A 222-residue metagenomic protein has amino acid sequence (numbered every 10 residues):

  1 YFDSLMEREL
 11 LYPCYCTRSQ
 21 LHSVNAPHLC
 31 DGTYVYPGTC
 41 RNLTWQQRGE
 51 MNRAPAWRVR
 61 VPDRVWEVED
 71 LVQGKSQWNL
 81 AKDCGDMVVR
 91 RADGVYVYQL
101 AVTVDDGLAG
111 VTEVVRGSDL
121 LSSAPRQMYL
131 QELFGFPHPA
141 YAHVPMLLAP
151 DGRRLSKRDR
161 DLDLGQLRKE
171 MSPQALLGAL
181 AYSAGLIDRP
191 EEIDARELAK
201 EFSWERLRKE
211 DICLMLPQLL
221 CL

Functional and structural regions predicted by a protein language model:
Y1, P125-R126, A175-L176: Short Gly/charged-rich anion-binding patches and loops
Y1-Q20, R58, Y141, L180-L198: Conserved alpha/beta enzyme-core scaffolds, especially Rossmann-like or related mixed alpha/beta domains that build
L11-Y12, H28-C30, P173, L186: A general structural signal for well-ordered secondary-structure junctions
P13, S19-S156, D163-L167, L216-L222: Active-site cores that bind ATP or allylic diphosphates and position pyrophosphate for catalysis
E50, R64, R153-L222: Non-catalytic terminal extensions that flank enzyme cores
